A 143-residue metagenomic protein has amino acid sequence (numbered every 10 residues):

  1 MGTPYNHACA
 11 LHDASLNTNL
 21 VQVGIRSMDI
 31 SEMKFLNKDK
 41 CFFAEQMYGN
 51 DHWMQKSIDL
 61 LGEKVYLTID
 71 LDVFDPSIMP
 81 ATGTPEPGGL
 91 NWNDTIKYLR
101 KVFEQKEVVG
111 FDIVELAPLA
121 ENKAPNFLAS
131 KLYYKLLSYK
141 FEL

Functional and structural regions predicted by a protein language model:
M1-L143: Conserved alpha-helical scaffold segments that buttress catalytic/binding sites
